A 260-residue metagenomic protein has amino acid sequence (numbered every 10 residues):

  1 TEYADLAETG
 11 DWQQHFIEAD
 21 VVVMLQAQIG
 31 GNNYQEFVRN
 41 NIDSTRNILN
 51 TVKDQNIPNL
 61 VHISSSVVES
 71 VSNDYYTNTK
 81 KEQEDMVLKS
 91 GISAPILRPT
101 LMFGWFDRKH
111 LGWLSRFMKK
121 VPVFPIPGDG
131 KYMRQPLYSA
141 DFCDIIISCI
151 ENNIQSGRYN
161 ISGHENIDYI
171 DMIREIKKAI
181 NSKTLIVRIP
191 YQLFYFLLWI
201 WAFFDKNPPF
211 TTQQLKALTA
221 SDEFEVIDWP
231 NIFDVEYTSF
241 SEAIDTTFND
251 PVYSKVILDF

Functional and structural regions predicted by a protein language model:
A4-N47, T51-I57, S66-S70: NAD(P)H-binding glycine-rich loop region in Rossmannoid oxidoreductase-like domains and their noncatalytic homologs
Q26, V61-S65, R98-T100, S162: Active-site beta-alpha turn of Rossmann-fold NAD(P)-dependent dehydrogenases/reductases
G31, S66-N78, M102-R108: Conserved catalytic-site region of short-chain dehydrogenase/reductase
I42-I48, T79-V87: Conserved catalytic Lys-bearing alpha helix of Rossmann-like short-chain dehydrogenase/reductases
D85-W105, S115: Conserved beta-loop-beta element that borders a ligand/cofactor-binding pocket
I96, W105, G130, Q135-C143 (+3 more regions): Conserved loop-to-helix N-cap of the C-terminal "lid" that shapes the substrate pocket in Rossmann-like
R116-L137, I145-N153, N160-S162: A conserved pocket-lining segment of Rossmann-fold NAD(P)-dependent short-chain dehydrogenase/reductase
C149-F210, F224-V226, I232-F260: Mid/C-terminal beta-alpha module of Rossmann-like enzyme folds, strongest in SDR-family dehydrogenases/epimerases
